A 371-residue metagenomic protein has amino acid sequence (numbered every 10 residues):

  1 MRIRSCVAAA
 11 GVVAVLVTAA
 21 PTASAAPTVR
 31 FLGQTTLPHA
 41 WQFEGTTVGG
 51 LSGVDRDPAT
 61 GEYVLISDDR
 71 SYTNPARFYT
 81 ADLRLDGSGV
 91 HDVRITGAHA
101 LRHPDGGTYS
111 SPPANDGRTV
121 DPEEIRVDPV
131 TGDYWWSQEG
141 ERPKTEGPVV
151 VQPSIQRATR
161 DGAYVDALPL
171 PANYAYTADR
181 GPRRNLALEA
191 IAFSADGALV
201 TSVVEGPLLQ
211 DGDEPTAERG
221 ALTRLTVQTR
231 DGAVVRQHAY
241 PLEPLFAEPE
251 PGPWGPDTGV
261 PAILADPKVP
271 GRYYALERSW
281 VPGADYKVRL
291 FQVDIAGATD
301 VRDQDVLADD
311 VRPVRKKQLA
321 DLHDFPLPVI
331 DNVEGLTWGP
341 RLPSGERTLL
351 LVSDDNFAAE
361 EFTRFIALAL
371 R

Functional and structural regions predicted by a protein language model:
R2-C6, S24-R371: Sequence/structural signature of beta-propeller domains
A9-A19: Bacterial N-terminal signal peptides
